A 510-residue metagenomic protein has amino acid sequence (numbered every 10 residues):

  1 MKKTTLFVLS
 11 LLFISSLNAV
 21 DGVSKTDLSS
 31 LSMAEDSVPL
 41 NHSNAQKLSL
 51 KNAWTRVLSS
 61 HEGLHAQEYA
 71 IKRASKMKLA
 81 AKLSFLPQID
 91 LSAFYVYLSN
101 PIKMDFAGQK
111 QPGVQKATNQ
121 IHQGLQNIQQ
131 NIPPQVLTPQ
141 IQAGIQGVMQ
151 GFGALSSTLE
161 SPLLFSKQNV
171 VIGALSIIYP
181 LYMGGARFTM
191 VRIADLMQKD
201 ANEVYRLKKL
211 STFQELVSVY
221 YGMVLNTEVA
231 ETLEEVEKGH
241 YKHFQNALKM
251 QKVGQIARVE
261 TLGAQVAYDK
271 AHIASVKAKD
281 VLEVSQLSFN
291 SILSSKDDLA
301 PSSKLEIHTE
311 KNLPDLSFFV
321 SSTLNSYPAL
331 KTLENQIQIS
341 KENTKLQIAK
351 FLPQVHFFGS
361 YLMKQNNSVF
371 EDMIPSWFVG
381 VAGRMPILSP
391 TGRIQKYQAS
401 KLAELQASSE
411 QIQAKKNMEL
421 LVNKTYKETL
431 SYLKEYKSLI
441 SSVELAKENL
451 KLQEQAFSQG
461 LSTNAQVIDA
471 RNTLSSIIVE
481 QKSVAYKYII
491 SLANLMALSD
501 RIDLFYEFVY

Functional and structural regions predicted by a protein language model:
K3, D21, S29-M33, L40-N41 (+7 more regions): Periplasmic alpha-helical coiled-coil/stalk elements that build and connect Gram-negative outer-membrane
T4-F13: Sec-dependent N-terminal signal peptides
V20-L28, M33-H42, D90, Y97-N127 (+1 more regions): Acidic, low-complexity, intrinsically disordered peripheral segments
W54-L58, K110-S157, S295-F357, F505-Y510: Amphipathic alpha-helical coiled-coil scaffold segments and their short linker/junction regions
H65, I89-K103, T158-Q168, I178-L207 (+4 more regions): Small/polar (Gly/Ser/Thr/Ala-rich) solvent-exposed segments that form structured loops/beta-strands/short helices used
A66-A81, K208, Q214-L233, K242 (+6 more regions): Amphipathic alpha-helical coiled-coil segments
V171-I177, F319, W377-G383, T425: Hydrophobic, lipid-facing positions within transmembrane beta-strands of outer-membrane proteins
